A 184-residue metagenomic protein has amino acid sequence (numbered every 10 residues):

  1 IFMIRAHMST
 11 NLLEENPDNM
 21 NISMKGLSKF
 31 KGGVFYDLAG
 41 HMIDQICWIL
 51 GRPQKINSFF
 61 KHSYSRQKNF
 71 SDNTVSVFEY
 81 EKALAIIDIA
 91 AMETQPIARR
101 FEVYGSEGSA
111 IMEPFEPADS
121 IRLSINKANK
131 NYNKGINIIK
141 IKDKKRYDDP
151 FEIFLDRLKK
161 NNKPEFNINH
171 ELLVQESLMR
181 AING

Functional and structural regions predicted by a protein language model:
I1-Q67: Predominantly a Rossmann-like dinucleotide-binding segment in NAD(P)-dependent oxidoreductases
H7-L12, H62, E107, E116 (+2 more regions): Short, flexible active-site-adjacent loop segments at beta-strand->alpha-helix junctions, enriched in small/polar
G32-G33, S63, I138-K142, K160-I168: Active-site rim elements
L38-H41, D149, F166-H170: A generic structural signal for residues located within well-ordered alpha-helices of large catalytic or ligand-binding
M42-I43, S120, Y147-E152, Q175-M179: A general structural signal for well-ordered alpha-helical segments in protein cores
R66-S71, Y80-P150, N167: NAD(P)-dinucleotide binding in Rossmann-like oxidoreductases
I153-G184: C-terminal helix-rich "cap/oligomerization" subdomain common to oxidoreductases
